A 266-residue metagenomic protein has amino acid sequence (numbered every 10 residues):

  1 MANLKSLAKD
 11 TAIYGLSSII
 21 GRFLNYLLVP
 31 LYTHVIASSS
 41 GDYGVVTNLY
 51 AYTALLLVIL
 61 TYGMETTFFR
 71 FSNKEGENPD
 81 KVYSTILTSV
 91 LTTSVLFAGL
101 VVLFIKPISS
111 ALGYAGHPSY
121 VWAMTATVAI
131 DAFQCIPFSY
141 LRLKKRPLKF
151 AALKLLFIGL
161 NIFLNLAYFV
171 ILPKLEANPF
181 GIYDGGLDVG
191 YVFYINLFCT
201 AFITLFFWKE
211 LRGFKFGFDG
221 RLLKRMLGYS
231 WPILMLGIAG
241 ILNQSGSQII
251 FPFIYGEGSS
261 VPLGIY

Functional and structural regions predicted by a protein language model:
M1-L7, E176-V192, T204-S245: Interhelical loop/hinge segments that connect adjacent transmembrane helices in multipass membrane
N3-E65, S94-V102, T127, I162 (+1 more regions): Signature of the first transmembrane helix
L4-K5, T33-Y43, L56-V90, Y140-L148: Transmembrane-helix boundary and interhelical linker motifs in polytopic inner-membrane proteins
A8-G21, D80-K81, V121-T127, L141-F169: Alpha-helical transmembrane segments of multi-pass membrane transporters/permeases
Y14, S18, T47-Y50, I86 (+6 more regions): Residue-level recognition of transmembrane alpha-helices in multi-pass small-molecule transporters/permeases
H34, L96-A115, L172-F180: Short membrane-interface helical motifs at transmembrane helix boundaries in multi-pass membrane transporters
H34-D42, K144-A152, I158-I203: Membrane-interface helix-loop junctions in multi-pass transport and translocation proteins
L55-L56, V95, G99, L103 (+2 more regions): Alpha-helical transmembrane segments of multi-pass membrane proteins
